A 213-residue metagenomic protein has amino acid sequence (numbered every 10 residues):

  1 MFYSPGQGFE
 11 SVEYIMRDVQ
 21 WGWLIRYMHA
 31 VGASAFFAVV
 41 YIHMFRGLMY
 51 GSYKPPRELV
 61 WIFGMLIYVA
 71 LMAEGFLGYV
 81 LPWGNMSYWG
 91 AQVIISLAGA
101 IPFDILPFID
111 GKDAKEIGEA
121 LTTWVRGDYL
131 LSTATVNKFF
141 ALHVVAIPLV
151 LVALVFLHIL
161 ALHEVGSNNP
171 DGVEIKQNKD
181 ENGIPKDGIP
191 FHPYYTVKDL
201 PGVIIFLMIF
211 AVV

Functional and structural regions predicted by a protein language model:
M1-V213: Membrane-embedded alpha-helical bundles that constitute the cytochrome b-like, heme-associated redox core of multi-pass
